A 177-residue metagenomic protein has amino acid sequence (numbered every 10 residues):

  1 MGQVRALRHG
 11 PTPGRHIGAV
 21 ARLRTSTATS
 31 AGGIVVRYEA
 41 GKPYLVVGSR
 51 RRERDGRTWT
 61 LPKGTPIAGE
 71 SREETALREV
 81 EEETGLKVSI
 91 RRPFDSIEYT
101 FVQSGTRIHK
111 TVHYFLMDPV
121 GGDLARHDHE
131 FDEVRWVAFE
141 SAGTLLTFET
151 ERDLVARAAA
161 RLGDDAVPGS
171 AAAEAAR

Functional and structural regions predicted by a protein language model:
M1-R22, V167-R177: Actinobacteria-biased recognition of intrinsically disordered, low-complexity terminal regions
G2, T144-R177: Charged phosphate-binding loop/patch that engages nucleotide di/tri-phosphates or the phosphate backbone of nucleic
H9-L61: N-terminal strand-loop-strand
T29-A31, K110-H113, D132: Change "...and in nucleic-acid phosphodiester-cleaving endonucleases..." to "...and in nucleic-acid processing enzymes
G41-K87: Conserved Nudix-box catalytic region and its N-terminal flanking loop in Nudix hydrolases and closely related
T60, H109, W136: Short aromatic/basic micro-patch
E81, G85-G122: Active-site segment of metal-dependent pyrophosphate-handling enzymes, primarily the Nudix hydrolase catalytic core
D118, D123-A158: NUDIX/MutT-family hydrolases
